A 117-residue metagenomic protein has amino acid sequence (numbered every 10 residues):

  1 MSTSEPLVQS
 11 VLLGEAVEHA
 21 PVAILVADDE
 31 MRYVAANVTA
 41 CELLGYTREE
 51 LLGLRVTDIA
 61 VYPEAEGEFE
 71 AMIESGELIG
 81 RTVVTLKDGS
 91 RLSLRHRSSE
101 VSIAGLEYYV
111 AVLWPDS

Functional and structural regions predicted by a protein language model:
M1-S10, W114-S117: PAS-associated C-terminal cap
P6-Y33, V38: Sensory modules in modular signal-transduction proteins
Q9, R55, Y62-D88: Terminal output helix/cap of sensory domains in signal transduction proteins
L25, R81-V83, E100: Residue-level detector of beta-strand face positions
A40-L51: PAS/PAS-like sensory domain cap-loop motif
T82, G89, L94-S98: Compact sensory input modules in signal-transduction proteins
H96-V110, D116: Short loop/turn elements at sensory-signaling interfaces that couple input to output
